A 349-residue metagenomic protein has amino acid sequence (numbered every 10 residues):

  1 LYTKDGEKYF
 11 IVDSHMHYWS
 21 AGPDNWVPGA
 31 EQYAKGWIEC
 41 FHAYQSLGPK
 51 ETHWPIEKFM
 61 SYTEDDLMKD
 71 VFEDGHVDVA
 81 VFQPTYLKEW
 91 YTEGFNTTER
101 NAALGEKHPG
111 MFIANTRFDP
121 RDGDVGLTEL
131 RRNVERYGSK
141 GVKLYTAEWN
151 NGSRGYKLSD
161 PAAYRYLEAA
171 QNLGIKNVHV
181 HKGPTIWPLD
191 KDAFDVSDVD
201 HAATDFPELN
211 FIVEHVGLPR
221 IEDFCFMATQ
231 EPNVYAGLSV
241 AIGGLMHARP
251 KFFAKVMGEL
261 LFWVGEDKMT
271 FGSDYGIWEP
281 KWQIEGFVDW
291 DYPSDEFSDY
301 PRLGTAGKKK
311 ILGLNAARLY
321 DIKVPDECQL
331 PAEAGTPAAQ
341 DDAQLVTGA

Functional and structural regions predicted by a protein language model:
L1-S14, A21-V71, V79, T128-R132 (+2 more regions): Mid-to-C-terminal alpha-helical segments outside catalytic/metal-binding sites
H15, G105, N133, V142 (+7 more regions): Conserved, mostly hydrophobic/aromatic
H15-A21, H181, H215: Histidine-centered divalent metal-coordination motifs
Y18-W19, P184, L218, I277: Short active-site segment of divalent metal-dependent hydrolases/proteases that encodes the spacing between
G22-P28, G94-F95, L127-E129, R154-Y156 (+5 more regions): Short aromatic-enriched loop/helix-cap "lid" or pocket-rim segments at secondary-structure transitions that line
Y62-K69, N96-A102, G126-L130, V196-V199 (+2 more regions): Alpha-helical scaffolding within the catalytic cores of extracellular/periplasmic polymer-degrading hydrolases
V79-A193: Active-site gating/metal-coordination segments in enzymes
K140-G141, G155-F271, E296-G307, L330-A334 (+2 more regions): Catalytic pocket-lining loop regions of alpha/beta-barrel enzymes, especially the amidohydrolase/enolase/GH5 lineages
